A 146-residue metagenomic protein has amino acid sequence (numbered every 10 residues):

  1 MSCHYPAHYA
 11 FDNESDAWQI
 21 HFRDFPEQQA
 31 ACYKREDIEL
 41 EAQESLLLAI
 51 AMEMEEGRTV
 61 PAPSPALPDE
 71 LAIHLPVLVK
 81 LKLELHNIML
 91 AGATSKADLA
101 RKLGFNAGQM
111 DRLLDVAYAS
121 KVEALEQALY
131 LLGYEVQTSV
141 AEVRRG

Functional and structural regions predicted by a protein language model:
M1-E55: DNA-contacting interfaces and partner/effector-binding or oligomerization modules in DNA-centric proteins
M1-P6, Q43-G108, R112-Y118, L125: Short, charged, surface-exposed hinge/linker loops at domain edges that act as mobile lids or interdomain connectors
S2, N13, A66, L129-G133: A generic structural signal for short, non-catalytic loop/turn and secondary-structure boundary residues
E123-S139: DNA major-groove recognition helix of helix-turn-helix/homeodomain DNA-binding modules
V140-G146: Short, charged recognition helix plus adjacent turn of helix-turn-helix-like nucleic-acid-binding domains
